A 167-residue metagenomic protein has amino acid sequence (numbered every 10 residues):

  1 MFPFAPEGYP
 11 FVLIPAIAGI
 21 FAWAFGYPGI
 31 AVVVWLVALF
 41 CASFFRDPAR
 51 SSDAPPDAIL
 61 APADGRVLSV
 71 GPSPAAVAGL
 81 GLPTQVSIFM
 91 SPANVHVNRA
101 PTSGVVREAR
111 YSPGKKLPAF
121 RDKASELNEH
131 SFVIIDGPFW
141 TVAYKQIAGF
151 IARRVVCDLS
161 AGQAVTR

Functional and structural regions predicted by a protein language model:
M1-R167: Contiguous, well-folded functional domains in the mature portion of proteins
